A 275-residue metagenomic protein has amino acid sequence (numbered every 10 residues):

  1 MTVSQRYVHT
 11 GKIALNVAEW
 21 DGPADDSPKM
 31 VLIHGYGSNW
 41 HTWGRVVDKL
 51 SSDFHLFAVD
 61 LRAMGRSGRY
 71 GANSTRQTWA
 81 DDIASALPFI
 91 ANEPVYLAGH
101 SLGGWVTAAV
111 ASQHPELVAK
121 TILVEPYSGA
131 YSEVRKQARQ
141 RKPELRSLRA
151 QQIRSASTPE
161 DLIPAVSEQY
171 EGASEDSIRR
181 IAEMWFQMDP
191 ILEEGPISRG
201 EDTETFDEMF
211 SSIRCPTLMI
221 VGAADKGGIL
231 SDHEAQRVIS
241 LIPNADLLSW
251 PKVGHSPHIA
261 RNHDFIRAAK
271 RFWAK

Functional and structural regions predicted by a protein language model:
I13-R69: Conserved HGGG/HGGXW glycine-rich cap/lid loop of the alpha/beta-hydrolase fold
W79, L97-G99, V124: Short beta-strand immediately N-terminal to the catalytic nucleophile in serine-hydrolase-like folds
A80-V95: Conserved acidic catalytic loop of the alpha/beta-hydrolase fold
G99, G103, T107: Gly/Ala-rich beta-loop-alpha elbow adjacent to hydrolase catalytic centers
A108-S112, A119-R154: Flexible "cap/lid" loop of the alpha/beta hydrolase fold
E133-K136, I153-S211: Conserved alpha/beta-hydrolase catalytic His-Asp/Glu region
P190-S240: Conserved serine/cysteine hydrolase catalytic core
P243-K275: Catalytic active-site module of serine/aspartate enzymes centered on a nucleophile-bearing elbow/loop
